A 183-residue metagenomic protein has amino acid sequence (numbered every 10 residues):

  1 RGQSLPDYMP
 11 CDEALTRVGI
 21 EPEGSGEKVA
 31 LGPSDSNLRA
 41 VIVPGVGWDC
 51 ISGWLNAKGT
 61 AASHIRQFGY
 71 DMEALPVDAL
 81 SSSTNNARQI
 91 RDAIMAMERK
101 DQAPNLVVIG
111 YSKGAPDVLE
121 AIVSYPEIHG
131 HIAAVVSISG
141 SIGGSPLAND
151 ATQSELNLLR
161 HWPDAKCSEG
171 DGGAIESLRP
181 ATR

Functional and structural regions predicted by a protein language model:
R1-T16: Helix-enriched interaction subdomains in cytosolic or periplasmic regions, typified by TIR/SEFIR signaling/NADase cores
P10-A14, A79-L80, V107-G110: N-terminal start-of-chain detector that recognizes signal peptides and the immediate post-cleavage beginning
R17-L31: A short, compositionally biased domain-edge/stem linker segment
L31-L106: Active-site catalytic motif of lipid deacylating hydrolases and related acyltransferases
G59-A61, P180-R183: Intrinsically disordered, low-complexity boundary segments flanking structured domains
R88-T182: Serine-dependent carboxylesterase/thioesterase catalytic core of lipase-like alpha/beta-hydrolase/SGNH enzymes
